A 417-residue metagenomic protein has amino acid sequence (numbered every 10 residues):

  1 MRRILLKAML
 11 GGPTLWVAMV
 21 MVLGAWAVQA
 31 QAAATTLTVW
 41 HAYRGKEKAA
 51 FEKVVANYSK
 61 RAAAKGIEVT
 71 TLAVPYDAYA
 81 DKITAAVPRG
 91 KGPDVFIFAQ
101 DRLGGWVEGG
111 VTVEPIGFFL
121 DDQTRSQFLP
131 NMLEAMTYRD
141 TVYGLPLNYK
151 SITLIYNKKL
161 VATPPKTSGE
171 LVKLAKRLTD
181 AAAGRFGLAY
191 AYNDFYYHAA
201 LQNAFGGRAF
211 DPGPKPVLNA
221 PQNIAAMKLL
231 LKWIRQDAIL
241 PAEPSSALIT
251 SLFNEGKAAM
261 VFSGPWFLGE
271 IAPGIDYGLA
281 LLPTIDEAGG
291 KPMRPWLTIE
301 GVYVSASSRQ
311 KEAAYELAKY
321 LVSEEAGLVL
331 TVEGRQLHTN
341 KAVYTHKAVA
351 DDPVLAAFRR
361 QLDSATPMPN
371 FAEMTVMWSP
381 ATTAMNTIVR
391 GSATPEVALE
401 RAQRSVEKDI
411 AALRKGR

Functional and structural regions predicted by a protein language model:
I4, V28-E108, D122, A242 (+8 more regions): Conserved N-terminal structural module of periplasmic/extracytoplasmic solute-binding proteins
G11-A25: Bacterial N-terminal signal peptides
A85, P93-D94, E114, Q123-Y156 (+3 more regions): A structural signal for short loop-to-beta-strand junctions that line the ligand-binding cleft of periplasmic/secreted
D94-I97, A259-G264, G278: Paired acidic/hydrophobic, glycine-rich loop segments that form the ligand-binding mouth/hinge of periplasmic-binding
A99-S151, T163, S168-L174, A200 (+2 more regions): Hinge/lid segment of periplasmic solute-binding proteins
T141-L147, I152, E170-P216, Q222 (+1 more regions): Extracytoplasmic/periplasmic solute-binding protein
L174-A175, K215-A242: Glycine-centered hinge/linker elements that transmit conformational signals in sensory and ligand-binding systems
G264-G278, P283-T383, R414-K415: C-terminal lobe and pocket-closing loops of periplasmic/extracytoplasmic Venus-flytrap solute-binding proteins
